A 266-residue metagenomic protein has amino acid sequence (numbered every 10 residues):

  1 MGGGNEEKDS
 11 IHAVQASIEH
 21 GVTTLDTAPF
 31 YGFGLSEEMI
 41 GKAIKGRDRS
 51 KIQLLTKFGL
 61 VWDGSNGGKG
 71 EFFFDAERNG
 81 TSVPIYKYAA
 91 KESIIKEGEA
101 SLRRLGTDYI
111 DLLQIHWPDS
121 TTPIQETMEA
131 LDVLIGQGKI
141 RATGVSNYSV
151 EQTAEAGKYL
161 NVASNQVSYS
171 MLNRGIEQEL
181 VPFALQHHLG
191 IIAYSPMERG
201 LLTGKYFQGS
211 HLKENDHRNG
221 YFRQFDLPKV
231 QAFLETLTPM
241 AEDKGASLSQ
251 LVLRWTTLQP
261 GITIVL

Functional and structural regions predicted by a protein language model:
M1-T56, W62-G64: N-terminal binding-site loop/beta-alpha segment at the start of enzyme catalytic domains that lines or forms
G2, G70-L172, E179: Glycine/proline-rich, positively charged, aromatic-decorated active-site loop/lid region on the catalytic face
S10, L25, I40, L54 (+9 more regions): Conserved, mostly hydrophobic/aromatic
H12, E19, I135, P196 (+1 more regions): Conserved short secondary-structure transition element at the edge of the structured enzyme core that lines
G21-T23, D48-I52, T107-D111, Q137-A142 (+4 more regions): Short, well-ordered coil/turn segments that N-cap beta-strands
Y31, F58-W62, H116-D119, S149 (+2 more regions): Active-site-proximal loop/turn and secondary-structure-junction residues that shape catalytic pockets, frequently
S65-E77, G204-E214: Short, flexible, mixed-charge acidic loops at enzyme active sites
I176-E214, S247: Aromatic-lined glycan-binding groove of carbohydrate-active enzymes
